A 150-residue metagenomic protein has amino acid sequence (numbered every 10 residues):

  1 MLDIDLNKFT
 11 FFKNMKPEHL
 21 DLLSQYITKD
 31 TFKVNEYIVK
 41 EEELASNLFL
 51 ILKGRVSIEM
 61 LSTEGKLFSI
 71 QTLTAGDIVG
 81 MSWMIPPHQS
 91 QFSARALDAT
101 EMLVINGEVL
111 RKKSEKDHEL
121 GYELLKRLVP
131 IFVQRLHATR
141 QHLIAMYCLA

Functional and structural regions predicted by a protein language model:
M1-A150: Cytosolic regulatory regions built on CNB/CRP/Popeye-like sensor folds
